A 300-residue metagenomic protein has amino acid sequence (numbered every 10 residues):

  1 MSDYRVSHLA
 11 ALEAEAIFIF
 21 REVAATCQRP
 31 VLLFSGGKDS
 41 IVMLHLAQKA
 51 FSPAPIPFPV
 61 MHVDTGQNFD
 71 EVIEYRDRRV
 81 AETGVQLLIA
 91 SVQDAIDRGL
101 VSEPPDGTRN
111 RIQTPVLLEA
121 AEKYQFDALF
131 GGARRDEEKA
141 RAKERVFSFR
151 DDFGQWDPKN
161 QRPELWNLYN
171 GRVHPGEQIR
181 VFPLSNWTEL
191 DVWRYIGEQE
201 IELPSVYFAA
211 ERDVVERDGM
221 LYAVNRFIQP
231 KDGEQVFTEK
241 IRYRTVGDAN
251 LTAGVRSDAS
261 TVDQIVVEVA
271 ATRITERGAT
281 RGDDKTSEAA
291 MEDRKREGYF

Functional and structural regions predicted by a protein language model:
M1-F300: Nucleotide-activated chemistry modules centered on ATP-dependent adenylation/adenylyltransferase
